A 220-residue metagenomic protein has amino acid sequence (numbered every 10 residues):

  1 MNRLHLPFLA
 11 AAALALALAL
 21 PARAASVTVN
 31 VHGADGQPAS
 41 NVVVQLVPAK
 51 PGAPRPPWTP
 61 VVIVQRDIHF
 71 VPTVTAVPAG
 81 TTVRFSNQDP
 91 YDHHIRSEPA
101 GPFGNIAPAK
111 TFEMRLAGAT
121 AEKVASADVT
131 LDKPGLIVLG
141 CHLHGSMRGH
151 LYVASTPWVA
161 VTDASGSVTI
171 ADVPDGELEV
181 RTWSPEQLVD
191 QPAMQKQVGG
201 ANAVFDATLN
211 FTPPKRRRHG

Functional and structural regions predicted by a protein language model:
M1-H5: Positively charged n-region of N-terminal signal peptides that target proteins for export
P7-A19: Bacterial N-terminal signal peptides
A24-G220: Extracytoplasmic copper-binding redox domains, predominantly the cupredoxin/blue-copper superfamily
